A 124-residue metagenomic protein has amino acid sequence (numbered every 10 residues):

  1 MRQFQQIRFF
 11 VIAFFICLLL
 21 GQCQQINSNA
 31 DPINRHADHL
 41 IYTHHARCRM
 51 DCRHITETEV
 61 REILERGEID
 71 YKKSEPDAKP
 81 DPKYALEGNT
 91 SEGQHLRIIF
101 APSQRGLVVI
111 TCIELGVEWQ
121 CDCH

Functional and structural regions predicted by a protein language model:
R2-H124: Ribonuclease/tRNase effector modules and their secretory precursors
